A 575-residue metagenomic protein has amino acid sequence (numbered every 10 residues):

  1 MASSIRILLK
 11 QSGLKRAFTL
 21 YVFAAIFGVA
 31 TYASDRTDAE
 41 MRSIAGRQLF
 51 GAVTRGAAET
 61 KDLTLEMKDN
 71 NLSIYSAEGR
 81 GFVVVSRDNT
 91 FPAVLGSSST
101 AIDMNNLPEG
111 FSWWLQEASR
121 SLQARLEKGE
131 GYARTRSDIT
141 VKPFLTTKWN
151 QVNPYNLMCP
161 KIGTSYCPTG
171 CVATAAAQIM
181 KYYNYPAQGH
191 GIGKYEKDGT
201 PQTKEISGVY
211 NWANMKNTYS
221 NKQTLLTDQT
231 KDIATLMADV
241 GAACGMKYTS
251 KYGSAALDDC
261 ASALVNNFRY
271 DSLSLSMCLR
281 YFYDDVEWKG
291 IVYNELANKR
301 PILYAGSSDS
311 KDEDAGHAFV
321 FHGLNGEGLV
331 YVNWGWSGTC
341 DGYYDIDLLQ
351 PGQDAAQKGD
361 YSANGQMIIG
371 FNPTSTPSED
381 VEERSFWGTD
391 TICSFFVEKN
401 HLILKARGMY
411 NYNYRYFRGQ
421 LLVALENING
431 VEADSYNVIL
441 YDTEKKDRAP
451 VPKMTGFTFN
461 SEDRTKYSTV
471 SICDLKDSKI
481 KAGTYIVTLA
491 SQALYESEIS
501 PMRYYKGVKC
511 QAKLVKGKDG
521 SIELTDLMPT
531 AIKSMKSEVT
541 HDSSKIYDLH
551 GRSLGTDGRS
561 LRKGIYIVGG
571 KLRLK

Functional and structural regions predicted by a protein language model:
A17-G28: Bacterial N-terminal signal peptides
S34-K68: Short, non-transmembrane alpha-helical segments in secretory-pathway proteins
A58-G81, S262, N266-N333, D341: Active-site-adjacent substructure of cysteine-protease-like catalytic cores
S86-A101, E327-D347: Catalytic Cys-His active-site segments of thiol-dependent hydrolases/isopeptidases
F91-G253, L257: Active-site-adjacent structural segments surrounding the nucleophilic cysteine of cysteine proteases and isopeptidases
D360-W387, T525-H550: Residue-level detector of functionally pivotal "anchor" positions at catalytic/ligand-binding pockets or at interdomain
L494-P529: Short beta-strand elements
I565-K575: C-terminal tail/sorting-segment detector
